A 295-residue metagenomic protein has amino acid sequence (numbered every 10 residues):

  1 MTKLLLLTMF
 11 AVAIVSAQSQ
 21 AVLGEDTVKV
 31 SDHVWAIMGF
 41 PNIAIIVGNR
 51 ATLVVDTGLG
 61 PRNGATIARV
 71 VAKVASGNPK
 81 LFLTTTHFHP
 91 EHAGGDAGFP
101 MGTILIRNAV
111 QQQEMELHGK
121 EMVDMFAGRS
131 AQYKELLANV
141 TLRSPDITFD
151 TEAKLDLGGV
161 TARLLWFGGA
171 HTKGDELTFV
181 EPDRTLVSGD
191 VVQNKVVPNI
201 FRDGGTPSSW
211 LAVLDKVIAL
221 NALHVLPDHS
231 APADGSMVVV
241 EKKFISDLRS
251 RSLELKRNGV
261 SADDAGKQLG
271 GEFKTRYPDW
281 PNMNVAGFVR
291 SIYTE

Functional and structural regions predicted by a protein language model:
L4-A13: Sec-dependent N-terminal signal peptides
Q18, A219-N221, P232-E295: Accessory terminal helices/loops
V22, K29-V30, Q113-F167, P182 (+2 more regions): Metallo-beta-lactamase
T27, R50-A51, R62-R107: Active-site metal-binding motif and surrounding structural segment of the metallo-beta-lactamase
V28-V70, E176-D190: Conserved beta-strand hairpin/beta-sheet module of binuclear metal-dependent hydrolase folds, prominently
V55-G58, K80-H89, I106-V110, F167 (+2 more regions): Active-site neighborhood of phospho(di)ester-bond hydrolases with catalytic His/Asp-centered motifs
D150-W210: Ligand/cofactor pocket segment of small-molecule handling proteins
F201-D228: An active-site-proximal "capping" alpha-helix that borders the catalytic cofactor pocket
